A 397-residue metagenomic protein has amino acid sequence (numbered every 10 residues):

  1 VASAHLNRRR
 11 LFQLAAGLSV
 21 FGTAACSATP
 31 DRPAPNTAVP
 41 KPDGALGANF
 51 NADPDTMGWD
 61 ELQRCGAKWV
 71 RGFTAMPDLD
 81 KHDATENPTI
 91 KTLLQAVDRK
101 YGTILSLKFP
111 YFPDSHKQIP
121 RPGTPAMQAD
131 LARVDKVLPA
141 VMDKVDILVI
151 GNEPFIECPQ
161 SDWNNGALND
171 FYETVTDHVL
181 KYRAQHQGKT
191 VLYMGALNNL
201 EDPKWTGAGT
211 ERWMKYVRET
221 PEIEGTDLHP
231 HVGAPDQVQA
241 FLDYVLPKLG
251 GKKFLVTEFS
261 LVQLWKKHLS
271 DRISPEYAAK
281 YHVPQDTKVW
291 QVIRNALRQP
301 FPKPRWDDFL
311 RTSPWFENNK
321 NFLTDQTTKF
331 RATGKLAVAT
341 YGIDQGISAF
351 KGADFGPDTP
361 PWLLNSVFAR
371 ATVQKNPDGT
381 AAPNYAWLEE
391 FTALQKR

Functional and structural regions predicted by a protein language model:
V1-L6, L14-A24: N-terminal secretory signal peptides
F21-P35: C-terminal region of N-terminal signal peptides and the immediate post-cleavage residues of exported proteins
P33-F73: Boundary/entry segment of secreted carbohydrate-active catalytic domains
G44-A48, V70-G72, T103-L107, L148-I150 (+4 more regions): Hydrophobic faces of well-ordered beta-strands that scaffold small-molecule active sites in alpha/beta enzyme cores
W59, R71-T124, D130, N165-V191: Aromatic-lined substrate-binding rim segments of carbohydrate-active enzymes
V70, G209-D236, T257-Q263: Aromatic- and acid-rich polysaccharide-binding/catalytic face of secreted or lumenal carbohydrate-active enzymes
H116-P221, P235-Y244, L249, K351-D354: Active-site cleft segment of glycoside hydrolase catalytic domains centered on the general acid/base Glu
P275-R397: Substrate-binding cleft of secreted/luminal carbohydrate-active enzymes
